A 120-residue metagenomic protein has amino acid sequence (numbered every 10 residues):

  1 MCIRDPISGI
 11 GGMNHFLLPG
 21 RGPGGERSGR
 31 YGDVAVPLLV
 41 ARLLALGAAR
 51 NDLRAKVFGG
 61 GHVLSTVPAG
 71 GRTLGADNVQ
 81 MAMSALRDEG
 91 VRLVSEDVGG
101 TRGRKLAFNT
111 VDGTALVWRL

Functional and structural regions predicted by a protein language model:
M1-D5: Conserved small/polar residues in nucleotide/adenosyl-binding loops
G9-M13: Electropositive, glycine- and tryptophan-enriched low-complexity nucleic-acid-binding patches
G20-G29: Short histidine-centered catalytic/ligand-binding loop motif
R30-L46: Short, well-ordered amphipathic alpha-helical segments that serve as non-catalytic structural scaffolds within diverse
N51-G59: Short glycine-rich phosphate-binding loop at a beta-alpha junction
H62-A76: Phosphate/ribose-phosphate-bearing ligand recognition and processing surfaces, centered on ADP-ribose/NAD(+/P+) systems
G75-L120: Divalent-metal-activated hydrolytic enzyme cores
